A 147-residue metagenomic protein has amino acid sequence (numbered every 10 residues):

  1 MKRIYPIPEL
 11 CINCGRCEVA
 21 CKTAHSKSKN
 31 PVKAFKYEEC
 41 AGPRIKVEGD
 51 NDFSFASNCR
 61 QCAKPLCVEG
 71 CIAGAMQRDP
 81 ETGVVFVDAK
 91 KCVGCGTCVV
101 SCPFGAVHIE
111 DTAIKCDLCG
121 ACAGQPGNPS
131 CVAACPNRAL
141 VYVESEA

Functional and structural regions predicted by a protein language model:
M1-A147: Non-ligating segments of multi-cofactor redox enzymes
